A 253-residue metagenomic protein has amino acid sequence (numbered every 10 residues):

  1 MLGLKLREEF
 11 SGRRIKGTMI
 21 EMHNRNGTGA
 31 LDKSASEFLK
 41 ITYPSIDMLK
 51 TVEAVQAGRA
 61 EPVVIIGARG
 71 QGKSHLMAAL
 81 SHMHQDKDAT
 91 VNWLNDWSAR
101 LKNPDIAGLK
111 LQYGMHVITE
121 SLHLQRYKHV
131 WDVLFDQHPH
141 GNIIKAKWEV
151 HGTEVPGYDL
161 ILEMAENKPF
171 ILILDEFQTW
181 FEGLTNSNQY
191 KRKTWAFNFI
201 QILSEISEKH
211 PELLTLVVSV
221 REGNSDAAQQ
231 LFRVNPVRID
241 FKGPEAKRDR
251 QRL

Functional and structural regions predicted by a protein language model:
M1-Q71, A78, H82-H84, Q229-L253: Walker A/P-loop-proximal flanking segment of P-loop NTPase domains
N26-G27, E53, R59, D88-K102 (+2 more regions): Phosphate-handling catalytic cores of nucleic-acid transaction enzymes
G27-K33, Y113-E154, E176-Y190: Conserved P-loop NTPase mechanochemical-coupling segment
A30-M48, K73-L76, H123-L134, V150-E154 (+3 more regions): Phosphate/oxyanion-binding active-site loops and adjacent basic polyanion-contact surfaces
P62-V64, V117, P169-I171: Residue-level preference for the first positions of well-ordered beta-strands
S81-H116, I144-P156, W195: Flexible phosphate/Mg2+-sensing switch loops adjacent to catalytic phosphate-binding sites
P104-L124, K128, I202-L253: Conserved P-loop NTPase catalytic core
G141-Q178, L184-T185, T194-I206, H210: Mid-core helix/loop region of P-loop NTP-binding domains shared across ATPases and GTPases
